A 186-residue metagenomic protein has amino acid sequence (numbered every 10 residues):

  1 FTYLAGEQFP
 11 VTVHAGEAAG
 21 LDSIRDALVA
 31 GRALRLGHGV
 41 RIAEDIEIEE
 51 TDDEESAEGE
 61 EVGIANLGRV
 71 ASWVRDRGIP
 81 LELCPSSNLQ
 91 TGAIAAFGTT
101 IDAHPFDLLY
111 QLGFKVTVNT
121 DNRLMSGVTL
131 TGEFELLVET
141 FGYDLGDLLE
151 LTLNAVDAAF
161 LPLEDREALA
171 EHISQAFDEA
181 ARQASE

Functional and structural regions predicted by a protein language model:
F1-L34, I48-I79, T99-F114, Y143: Histidine/acidic residue-rich metal-binding segments in metalloenzymes
T12-A18, L83-P85, F114-T129: Short acidic/histidine-rich active-site segments
E17-I24, I42-D45, L89-Q90, M125-S126: Active-site environment of divalent metal-dependent phosphoester hydrolases
R32, L81-L83, L112-T117, L130-E135 (+1 more regions): Short acidic (Asp/Glu) and glycine-rich catalytic loops that position anionic groups and cofactors
R35-I46, L124, P162: Glycine-rich phosphate-binding active-site loops on the catalytic face of alpha/beta enzymes
G39-R41, E61-I64, I79, S86-N88: Extended C-terminal subregions enriched in glycine
A95-Q111, R123-G127, E133: Flexible glycine/proline-rich, aromatic-decorated loop/lid segments
G142-E186: Mid-to-C-terminal alpha-helical segments outside catalytic/metal-binding sites
